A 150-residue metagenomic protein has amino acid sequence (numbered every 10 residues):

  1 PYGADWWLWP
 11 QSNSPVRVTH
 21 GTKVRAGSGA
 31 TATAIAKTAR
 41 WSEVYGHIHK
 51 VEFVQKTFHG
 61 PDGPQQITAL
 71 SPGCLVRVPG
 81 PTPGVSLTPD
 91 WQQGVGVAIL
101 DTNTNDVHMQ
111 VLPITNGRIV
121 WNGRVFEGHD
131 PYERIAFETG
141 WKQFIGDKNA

Functional and structural regions predicted by a protein language model:
P1-P15: Metallo-beta-lactamase
D5, G29-T31, A98, K142 (+1 more regions): Compositionally biased, intrinsically disordered low-complexity regions
W6-W9, W41, W91, W121 (+1 more regions): A residue-identity detector for tryptophan
P15-L112: Conserved beta-sheet core of the metallophosphoesterase superfamily
Q93, L100-A150: A short C-terminal boundary segment appended to hydrolase-like catalytic domains
